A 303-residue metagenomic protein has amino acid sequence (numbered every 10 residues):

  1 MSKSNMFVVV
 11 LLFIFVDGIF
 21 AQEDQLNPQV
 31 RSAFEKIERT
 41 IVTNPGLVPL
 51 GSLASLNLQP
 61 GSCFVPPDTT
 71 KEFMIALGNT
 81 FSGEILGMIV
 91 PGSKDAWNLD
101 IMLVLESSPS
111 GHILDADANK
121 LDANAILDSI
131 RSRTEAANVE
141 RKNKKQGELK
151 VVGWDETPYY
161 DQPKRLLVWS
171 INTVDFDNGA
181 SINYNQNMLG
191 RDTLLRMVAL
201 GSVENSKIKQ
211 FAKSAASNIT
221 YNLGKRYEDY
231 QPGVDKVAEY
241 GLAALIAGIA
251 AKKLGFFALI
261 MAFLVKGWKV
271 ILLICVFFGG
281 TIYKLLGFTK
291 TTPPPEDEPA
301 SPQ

Functional and structural regions predicted by a protein language model:
M1-M6, P302: Positively charged n-region of N-terminal signal peptides that target proteins for export
N5-F15: Sec-dependent N-terminal signal peptides
D17-A21: Sec/Tat signal peptide C-region and signal peptidase I cleavage site
E23-A54, D68-I182, G224, G241-A247 (+1 more regions): Conserved polar/disulfide-associated segments of primarily extracytoplasmic proteins
N44-N57, S202-K209, K213-S214: Short aromatic-glycine motifs in intrinsically disordered, low-complexity regions
S62-P66, N218-I219: Short conserved aromatic/hydrophobic patches within beta-strands of well-structured domains
N172-L242: Extracytoplasmic/lumenal ectodomains and periplasmic regions of secretory and membrane proteins
E239-P302: C-terminal single-pass membrane-anchor helix
